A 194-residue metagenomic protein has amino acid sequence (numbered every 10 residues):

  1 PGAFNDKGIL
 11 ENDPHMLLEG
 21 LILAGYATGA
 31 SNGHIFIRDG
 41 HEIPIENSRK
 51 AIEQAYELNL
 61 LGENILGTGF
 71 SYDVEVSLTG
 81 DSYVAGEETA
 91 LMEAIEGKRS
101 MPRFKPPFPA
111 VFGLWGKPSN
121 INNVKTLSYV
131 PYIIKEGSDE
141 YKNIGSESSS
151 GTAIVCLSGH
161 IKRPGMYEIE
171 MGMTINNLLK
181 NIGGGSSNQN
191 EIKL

Functional and structural regions predicted by a protein language model:
P1, Y26-A30, H160: Short connector loops/turns at beta-strand edges and beta->alpha or beta->beta junctions
P1-P14: Glycine-rich phosphate/pyrophosphate-binding loop regions near the starts of catalytic domains
I9, F36, M166-Y167: Conserved aromatic-histidine-acidic binding/catalytic patches
H15-L18, I22-D39, Q189-K193: Glycine-rich phosphate/pyrophosphate-binding loops and their adjacent beta-strand/loop elements at enzyme active sites
L18-A24, E170-N188: Short amphipathic, charge-patterned alpha-helical segments
I45-M171, I182-S187: Hydrophobic alpha-helical positions that pack around
